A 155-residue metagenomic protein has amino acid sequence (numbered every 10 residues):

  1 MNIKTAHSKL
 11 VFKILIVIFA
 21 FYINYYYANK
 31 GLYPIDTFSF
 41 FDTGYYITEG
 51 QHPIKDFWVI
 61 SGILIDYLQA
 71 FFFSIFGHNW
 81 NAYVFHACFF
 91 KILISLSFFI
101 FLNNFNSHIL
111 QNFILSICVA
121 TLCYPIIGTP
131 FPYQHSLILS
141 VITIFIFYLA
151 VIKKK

Functional and structural regions predicted by a protein language model:
M1-S8, I54, N103-H108, Y148-K155: Membrane-interface junctions at the ends of membrane-embedded or membrane-associated helices
S8-I35: Transmembrane signal-anchor helices characteristic of membrane glycosylation enzymes that use polyprenol
K13-L15, Y67, F85, N112-I114: Hydrophobic alpha-helical transmembrane segments
A28-T43, E49-Q69, H78-N81: Extracytoplasmic catalytic/substrate-binding loops of multi-pass membrane glycan-assembly enzymes
L32-D36, Q111-N112, P130-L137: Short, aromatic-rich membrane-interface segments at the entry and exit of alpha-helical transmembrane domains
D66, W80, V84, I94 (+2 more regions): Aromatic- and kink-enriched transmembrane "portal" helix at the membrane-lumen/periplasm boundary that abuts
F85-S107, I142-F145: Transmembrane-helix motifs of polytopic, lipid-linked glycan transferases
L96-T121, K153: Transmembrane-helix signature of polytopic, membrane-embedded enzymes that assemble or transfer cell-envelope glycans
